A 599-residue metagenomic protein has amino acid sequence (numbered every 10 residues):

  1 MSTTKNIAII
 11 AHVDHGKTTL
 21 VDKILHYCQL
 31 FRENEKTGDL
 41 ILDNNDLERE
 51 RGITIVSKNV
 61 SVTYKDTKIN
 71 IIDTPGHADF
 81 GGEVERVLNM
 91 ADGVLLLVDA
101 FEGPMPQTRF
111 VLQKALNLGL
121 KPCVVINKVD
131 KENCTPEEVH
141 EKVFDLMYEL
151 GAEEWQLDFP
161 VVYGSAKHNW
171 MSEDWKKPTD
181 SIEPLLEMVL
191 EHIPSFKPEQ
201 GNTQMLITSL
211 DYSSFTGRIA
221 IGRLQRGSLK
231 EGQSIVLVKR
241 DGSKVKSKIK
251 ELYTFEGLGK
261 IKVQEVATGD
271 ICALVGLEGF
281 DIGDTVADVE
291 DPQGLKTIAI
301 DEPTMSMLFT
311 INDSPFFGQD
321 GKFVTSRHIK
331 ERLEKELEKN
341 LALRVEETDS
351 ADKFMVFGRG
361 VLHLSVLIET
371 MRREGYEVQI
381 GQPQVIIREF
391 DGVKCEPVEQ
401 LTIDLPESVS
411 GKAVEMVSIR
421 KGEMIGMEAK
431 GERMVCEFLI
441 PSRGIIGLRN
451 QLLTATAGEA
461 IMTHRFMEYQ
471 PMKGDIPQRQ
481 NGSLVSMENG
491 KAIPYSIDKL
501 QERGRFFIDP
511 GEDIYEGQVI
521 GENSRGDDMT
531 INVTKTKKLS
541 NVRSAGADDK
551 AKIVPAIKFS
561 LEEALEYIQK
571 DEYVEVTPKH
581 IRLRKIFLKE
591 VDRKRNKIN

Functional and structural regions predicted by a protein language model:
M1-V98, E102-P104, K142, L210-S213: P-loop NTPase switch module centered on the Walker A-proximal segment
S2-T19, A91, F101-Q113, G119-K121 (+16 more regions): Conserved structured catalytic cores and adjacent interaction surfaces of nucleotide-binding/hydrolyzing enzymes
D14, L20, G52, D73 (+18 more regions): Residue-level signature of catalytic and energy-coupling elements of molecular machines, predominantly ATP/GTP-dependent
K36-L42, L150-V162, F196-L206, G242-F255 (+9 more regions): Interdomain boundary/hinge elements
K121, K131-H192: Canonical P-loop GTPase G-domain recognition
Q204-M307, F317-Q319, N481, G490-S540 (+2 more regions): Conserved nucleotide-binding/hydrolysis modules and their immediate coupling elements across P-loop/ASCE NTPase motors
S314-L337, K550, V554: A short, contiguous, amphipathic alpha-helix enriched in charged residues
R582, L588-N599: Acidic, low-complexity intrinsically disordered tails
